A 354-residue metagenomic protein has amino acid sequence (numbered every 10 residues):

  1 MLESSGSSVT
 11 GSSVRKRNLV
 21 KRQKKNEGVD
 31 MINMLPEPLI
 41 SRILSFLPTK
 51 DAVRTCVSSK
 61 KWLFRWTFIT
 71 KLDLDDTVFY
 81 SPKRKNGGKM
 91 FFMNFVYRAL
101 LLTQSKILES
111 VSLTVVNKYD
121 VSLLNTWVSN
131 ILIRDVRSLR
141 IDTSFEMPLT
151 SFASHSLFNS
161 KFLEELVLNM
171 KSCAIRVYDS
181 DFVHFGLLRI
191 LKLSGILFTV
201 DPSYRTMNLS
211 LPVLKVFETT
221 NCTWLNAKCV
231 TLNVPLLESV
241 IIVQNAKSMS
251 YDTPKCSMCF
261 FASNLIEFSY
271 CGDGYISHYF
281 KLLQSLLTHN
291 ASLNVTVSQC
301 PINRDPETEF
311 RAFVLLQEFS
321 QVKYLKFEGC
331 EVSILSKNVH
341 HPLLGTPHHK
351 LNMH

Functional and structural regions predicted by a protein language model:
M1-V14: PEST-like, low-complexity acidic/proline-rich intrinsically disordered segments, predominantly at protein N-termini
L2-S4, K21-W224, T231: Leucine-rich repeat
A52, L197, A262, A291-L293: Long alpha-helical scaffolds
L72-D75, K83-G87, L101-V116, R134-S144 (+4 more regions): LRR N-terminal entry segment and analogous cap-like coil->beta motifs
V78, N117, F145, S172 (+10 more regions): Position-specific detector for the leucine-rich repeat
N125-N130, S154-K161, D179-L188, Y204-V213 (+6 more regions): A structural signal for leucine-rich repeat
